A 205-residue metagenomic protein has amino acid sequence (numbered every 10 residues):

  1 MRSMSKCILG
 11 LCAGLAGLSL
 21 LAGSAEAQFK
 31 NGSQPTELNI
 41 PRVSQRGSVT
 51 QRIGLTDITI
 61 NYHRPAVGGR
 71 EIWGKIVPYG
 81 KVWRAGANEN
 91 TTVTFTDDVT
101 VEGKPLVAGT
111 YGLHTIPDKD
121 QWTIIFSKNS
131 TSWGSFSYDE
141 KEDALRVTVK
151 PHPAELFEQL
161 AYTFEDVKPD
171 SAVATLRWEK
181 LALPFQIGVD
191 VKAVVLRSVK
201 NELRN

Functional and structural regions predicted by a protein language model:
M1-G14: Bacterial N-terminal signal peptides that target proteins for export
L15-L20: Hydrophobic core
L21-A27: Sec/Tat signal peptide C-region and signal peptidase I cleavage site
Q28, S33, N39, D57-A108 (+1 more regions): Extended, well-structured beta-strand/loop surface patches that form recognition or cofactor-anchoring regions within
R42-R52, I60-N61: An ectodomain-focused feature that recognizes extracytoplasmic/extracellular
